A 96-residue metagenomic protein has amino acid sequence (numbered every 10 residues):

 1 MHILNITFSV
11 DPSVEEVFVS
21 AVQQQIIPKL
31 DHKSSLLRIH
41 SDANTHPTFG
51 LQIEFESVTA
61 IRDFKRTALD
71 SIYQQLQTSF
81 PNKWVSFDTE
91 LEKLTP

Functional and structural regions predicted by a protein language model:
M1-G50, E54-R66, S71, W84-P96: Short S/T/G/P-rich N-terminal loop/turn motif that feeds into the first structured element of a domain
I72-F80: Outer-membrane beta-barrel domain signature
